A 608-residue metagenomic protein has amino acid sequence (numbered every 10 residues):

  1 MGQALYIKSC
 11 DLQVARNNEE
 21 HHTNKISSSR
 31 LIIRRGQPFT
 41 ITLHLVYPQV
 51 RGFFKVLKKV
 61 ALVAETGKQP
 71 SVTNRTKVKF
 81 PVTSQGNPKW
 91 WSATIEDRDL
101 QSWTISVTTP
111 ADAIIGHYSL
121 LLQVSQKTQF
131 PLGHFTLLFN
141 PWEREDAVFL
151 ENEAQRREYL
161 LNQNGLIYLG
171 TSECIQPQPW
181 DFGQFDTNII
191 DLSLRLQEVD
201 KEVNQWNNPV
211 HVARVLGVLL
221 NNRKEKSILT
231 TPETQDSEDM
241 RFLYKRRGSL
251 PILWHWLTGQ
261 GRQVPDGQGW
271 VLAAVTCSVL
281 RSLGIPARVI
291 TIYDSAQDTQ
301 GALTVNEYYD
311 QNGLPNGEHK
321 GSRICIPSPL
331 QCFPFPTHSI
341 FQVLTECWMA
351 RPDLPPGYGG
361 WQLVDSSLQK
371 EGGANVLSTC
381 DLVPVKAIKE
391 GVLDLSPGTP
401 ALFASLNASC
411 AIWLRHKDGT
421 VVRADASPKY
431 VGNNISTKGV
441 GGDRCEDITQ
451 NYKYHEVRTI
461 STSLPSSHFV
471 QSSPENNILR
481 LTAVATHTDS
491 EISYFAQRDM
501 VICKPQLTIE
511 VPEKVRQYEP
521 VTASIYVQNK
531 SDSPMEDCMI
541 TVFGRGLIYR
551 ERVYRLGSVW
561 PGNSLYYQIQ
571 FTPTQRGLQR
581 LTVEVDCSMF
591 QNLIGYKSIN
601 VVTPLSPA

Functional and structural regions predicted by a protein language model:
V14-V63, S102-T104, R516-S524: Contiguous beta-strand segments within globular domains
F53, D532-D537: Short acidic/proline- and small/hydrophobic-mixed sequence motifs that coincide with surface turns and coil-to-beta
K59-G165: Extended acidic/polar, glycine-enriched regions that form or flank non-catalytic beta-rich accessory modules
A93, Q101-A113, I460-P474, L565-Q575: Short, hydrophobic beta-strand segments
E145-I290, D298: Secondary-structure boundary elements
S249-G398: Hydrophobic/aromatic-rich core segments of domains that either
S467-M500, P573-A608: Terminal connector regions
V527-S531: Asparagine-centered strand-capping/turn motif at beta-strand->loop junctions
